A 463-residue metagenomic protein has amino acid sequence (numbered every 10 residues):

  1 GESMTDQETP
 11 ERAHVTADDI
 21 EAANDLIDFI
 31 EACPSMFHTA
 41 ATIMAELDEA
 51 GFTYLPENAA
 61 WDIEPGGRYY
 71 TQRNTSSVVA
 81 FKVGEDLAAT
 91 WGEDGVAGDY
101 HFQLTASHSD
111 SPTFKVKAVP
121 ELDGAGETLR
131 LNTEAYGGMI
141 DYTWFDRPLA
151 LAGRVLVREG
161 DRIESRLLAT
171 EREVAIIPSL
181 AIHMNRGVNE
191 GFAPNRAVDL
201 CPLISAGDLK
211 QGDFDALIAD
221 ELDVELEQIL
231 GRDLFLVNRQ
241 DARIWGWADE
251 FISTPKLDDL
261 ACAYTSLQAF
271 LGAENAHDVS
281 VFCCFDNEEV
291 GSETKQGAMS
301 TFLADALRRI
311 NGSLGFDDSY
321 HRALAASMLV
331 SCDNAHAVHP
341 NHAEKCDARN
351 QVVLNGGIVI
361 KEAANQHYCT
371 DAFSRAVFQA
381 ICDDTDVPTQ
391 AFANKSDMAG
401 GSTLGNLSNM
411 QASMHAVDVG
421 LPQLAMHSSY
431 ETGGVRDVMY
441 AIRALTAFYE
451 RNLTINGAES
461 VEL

Functional and structural regions predicted by a protein language model:
G1-L463: N-terminal hydrophobic/helix-forming segments and targeting peptides
